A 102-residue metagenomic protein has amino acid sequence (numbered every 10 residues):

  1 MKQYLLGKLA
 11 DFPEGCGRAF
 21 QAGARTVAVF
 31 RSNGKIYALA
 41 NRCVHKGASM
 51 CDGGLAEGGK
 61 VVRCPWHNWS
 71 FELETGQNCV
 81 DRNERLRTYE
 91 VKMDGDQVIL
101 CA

Functional and structural regions predicted by a protein language model:
M1-Q21: Zn-dependent metallo-beta-lactamase
E14-A102: Rieske [2Fe-2S] iron-sulfur-binding domain
